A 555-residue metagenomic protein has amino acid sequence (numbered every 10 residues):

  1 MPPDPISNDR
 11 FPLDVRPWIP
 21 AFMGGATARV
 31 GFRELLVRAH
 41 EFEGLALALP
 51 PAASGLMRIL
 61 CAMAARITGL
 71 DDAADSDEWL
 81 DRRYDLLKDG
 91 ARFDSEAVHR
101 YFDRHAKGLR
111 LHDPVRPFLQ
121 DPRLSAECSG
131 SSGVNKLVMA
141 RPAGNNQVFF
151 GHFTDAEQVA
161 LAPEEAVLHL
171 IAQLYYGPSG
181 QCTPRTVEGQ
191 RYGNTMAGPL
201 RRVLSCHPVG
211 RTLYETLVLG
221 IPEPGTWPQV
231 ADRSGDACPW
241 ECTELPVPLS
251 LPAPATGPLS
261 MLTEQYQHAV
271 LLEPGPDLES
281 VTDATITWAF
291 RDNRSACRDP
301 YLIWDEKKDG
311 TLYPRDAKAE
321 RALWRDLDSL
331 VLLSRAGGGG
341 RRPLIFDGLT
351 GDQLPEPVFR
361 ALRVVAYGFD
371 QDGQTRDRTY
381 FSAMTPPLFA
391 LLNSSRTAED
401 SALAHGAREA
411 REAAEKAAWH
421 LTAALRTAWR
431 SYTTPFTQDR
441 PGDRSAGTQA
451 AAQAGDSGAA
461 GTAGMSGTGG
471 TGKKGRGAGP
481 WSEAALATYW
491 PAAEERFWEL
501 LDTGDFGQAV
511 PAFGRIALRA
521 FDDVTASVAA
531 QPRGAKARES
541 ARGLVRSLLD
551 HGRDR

Functional and structural regions predicted by a protein language model:
M1-N145, A172-R555: Extended alpha-helical scaffolding segments
F149-H152: Beta-propeller folds
T154-E157: Flanking scaffold residues of small Cys/His-coordinated metal-binding clusters
A162-E165: Short Cys/His-rich metal-coordination motifs, predominantly Zn2+-binding knuckles/fingers
V167-L170: Short functional micro-motifs and their immediate structural scaffolds
